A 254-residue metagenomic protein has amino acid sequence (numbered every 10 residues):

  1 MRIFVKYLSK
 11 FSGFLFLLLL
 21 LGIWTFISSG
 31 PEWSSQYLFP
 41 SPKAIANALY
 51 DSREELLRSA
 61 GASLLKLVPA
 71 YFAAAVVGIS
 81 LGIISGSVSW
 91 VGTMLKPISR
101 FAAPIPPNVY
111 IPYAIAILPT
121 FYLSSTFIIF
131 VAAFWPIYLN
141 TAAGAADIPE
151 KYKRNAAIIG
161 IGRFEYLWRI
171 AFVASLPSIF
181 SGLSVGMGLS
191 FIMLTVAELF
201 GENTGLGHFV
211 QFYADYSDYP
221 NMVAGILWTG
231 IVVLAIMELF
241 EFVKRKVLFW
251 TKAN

Functional and structural regions predicted by a protein language model:
L8-E32: N-terminal signal-anchor transmembrane alpha helix
G30-F72: Periplasmic/extracellular loop-to-transmembrane helix junction in inner-membrane transport proteins
P69-S99: Transmembrane-helix boundary motif in ABC transporter permease subunits
S89, S181, V223-N254: C-terminal transmembrane helix and the adjacent membrane-cytosol boundary/short C-terminal tail of inner/organellar
R100-P136, A143-G144: Generic hydrophobic transmembrane alpha-helix motif, especially the helices
A116-I117, A145, I192-T229, L248 (+1 more regions): Glycine-rich helix-loop "coupling/hinge" segments at transmembrane-helix boundaries in multipass transporters
F127, V131, F164-V196, A224 (+2 more regions): Transmembrane alpha-helices
N140, G144-G182: Short cytoplasmic-facing helical segments at TM-TM junctions of multi-pass membrane proteins
